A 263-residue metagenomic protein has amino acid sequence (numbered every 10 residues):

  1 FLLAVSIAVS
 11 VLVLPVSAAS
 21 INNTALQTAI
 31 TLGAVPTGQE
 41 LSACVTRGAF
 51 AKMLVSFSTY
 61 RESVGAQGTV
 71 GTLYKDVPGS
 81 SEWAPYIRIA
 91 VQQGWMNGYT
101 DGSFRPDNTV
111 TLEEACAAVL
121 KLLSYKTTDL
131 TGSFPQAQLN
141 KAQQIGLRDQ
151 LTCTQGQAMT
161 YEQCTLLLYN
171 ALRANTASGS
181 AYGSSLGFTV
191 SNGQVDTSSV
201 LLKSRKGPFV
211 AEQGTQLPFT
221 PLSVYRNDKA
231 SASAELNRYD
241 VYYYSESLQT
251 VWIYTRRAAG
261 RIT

Functional and structural regions predicted by a protein language model:
F1-A51, V55-P85, Q92-E113, V119-A158 (+2 more regions): Feature responds to low-complexity, polar/acidic, surface-exposed segments characteristic of secreted/exported proteins
Y161: Extracellular structured ligand-interaction cores
Y169: Conserved redox-cofactor binding core of oxidoreductases
N227-Y242: Short nucleic-acid-contacting surface segments enriched for D/E, G, S/T with interspersed K/R
A259-T263: Low-complexity, Pro/Ser/Thr- and charge-rich linker/hinge segments at domain boundaries
